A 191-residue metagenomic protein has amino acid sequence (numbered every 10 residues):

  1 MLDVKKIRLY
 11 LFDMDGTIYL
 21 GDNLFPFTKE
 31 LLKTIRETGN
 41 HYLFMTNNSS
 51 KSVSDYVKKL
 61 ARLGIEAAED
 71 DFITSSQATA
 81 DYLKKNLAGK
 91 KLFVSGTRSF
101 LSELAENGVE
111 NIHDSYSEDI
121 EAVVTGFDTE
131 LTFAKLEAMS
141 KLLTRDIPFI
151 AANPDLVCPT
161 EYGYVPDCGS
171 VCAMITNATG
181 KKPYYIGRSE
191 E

Functional and structural regions predicted by a protein language model:
M1-M14, I18-E191: HAD-like aspartate-dependent phosphatase fold
